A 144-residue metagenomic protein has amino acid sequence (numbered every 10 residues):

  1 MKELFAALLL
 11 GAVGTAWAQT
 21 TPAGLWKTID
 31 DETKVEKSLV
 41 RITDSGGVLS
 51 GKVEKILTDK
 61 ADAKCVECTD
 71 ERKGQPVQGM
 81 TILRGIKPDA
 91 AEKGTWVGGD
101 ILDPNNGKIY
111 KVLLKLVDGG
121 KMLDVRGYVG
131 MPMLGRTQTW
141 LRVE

Functional and structural regions predicted by a protein language model:
L4-V13: Sec-dependent N-terminal signal peptides
G14-A18: Sec/Tat signal peptide C-region and signal peptidase I cleavage site
Q19-L25, A91-D100, K121-D124: Short, hydrophobic/aromatic-rich segments at coil-to-beta transitions
T20-K37, R136-E144: K/E-rich alpha-helical interaction surfaces of small helical-bundle regulatory domains
T28-V112: Central antiparallel beta-sheet cores of small beta-barrel/beta-sandwich binding domains
S45, V117-G119: Structural motif
V112-L116, M131: Exposed beta-sheet edge/beta-hairpin loop segments within beta-rich domains
G120-M122, Y128-E144: Edge beta-strand at a domain terminus
